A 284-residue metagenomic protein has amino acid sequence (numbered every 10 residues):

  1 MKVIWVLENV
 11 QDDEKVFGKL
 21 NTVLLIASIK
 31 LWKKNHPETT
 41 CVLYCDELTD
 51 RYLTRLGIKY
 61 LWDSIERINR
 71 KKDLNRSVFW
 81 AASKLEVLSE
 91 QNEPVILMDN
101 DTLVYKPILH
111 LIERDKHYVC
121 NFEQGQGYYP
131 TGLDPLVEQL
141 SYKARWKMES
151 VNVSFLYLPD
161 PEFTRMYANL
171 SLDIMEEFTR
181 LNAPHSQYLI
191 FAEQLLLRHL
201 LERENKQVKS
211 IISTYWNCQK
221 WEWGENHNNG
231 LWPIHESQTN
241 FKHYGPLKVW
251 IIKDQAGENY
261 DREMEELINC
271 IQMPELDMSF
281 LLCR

Functional and structural regions predicted by a protein language model:
M1, T39, E93-P94, K206-V208: Short coil/turn segments at beta-strand junctions that form active-site/ligand-binding loops
M1-K72, L247-R284: N-terminal anchoring/stem segment of glycosyltransferases
N9-D12, L48-R51, T102-V104, Q124-G127 (+3 more regions): Short, solvent-exposed loop/turn segments at secondary-structure junctions
T22-I26, A81-L85, T102, I190-L195: Conserved glycosyltransferase catalytic-site signature
T40-E47, P94-D99, Y118-V119: Short, hydrophobic beta-strand segments that form beta-sheet elements in well-ordered domains
N69-M98, Y105-K106: A conserved donor-nucleotide-binding helix/loop in the catalytic core of Leloir-type glycosyltransferases
V104-S141: Conserved donor-nucleotide/metal-binding helix-loop-beta segment in metal-dependent transferases, i.e., the alpha-helix
M148-L247: Catalytic core and acceptor-binding pocket of nucleotide-sugar-dependent glycosyltransferases
